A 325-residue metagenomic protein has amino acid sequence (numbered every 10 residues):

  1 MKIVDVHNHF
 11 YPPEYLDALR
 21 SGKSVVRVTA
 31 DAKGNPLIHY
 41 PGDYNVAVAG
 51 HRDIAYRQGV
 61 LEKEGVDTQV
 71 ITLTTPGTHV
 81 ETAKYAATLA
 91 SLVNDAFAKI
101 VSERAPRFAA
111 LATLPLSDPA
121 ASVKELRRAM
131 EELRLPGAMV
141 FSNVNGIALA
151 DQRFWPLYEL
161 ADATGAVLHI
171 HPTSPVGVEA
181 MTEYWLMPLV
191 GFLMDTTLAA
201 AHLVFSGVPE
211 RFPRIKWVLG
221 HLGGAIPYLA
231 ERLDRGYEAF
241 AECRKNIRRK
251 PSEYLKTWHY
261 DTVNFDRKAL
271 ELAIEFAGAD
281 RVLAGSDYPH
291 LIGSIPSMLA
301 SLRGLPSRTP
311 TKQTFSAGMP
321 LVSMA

Functional and structural regions predicted by a protein language model:
M1-A325: Helix-coil boundary/capping segments in enzymes
